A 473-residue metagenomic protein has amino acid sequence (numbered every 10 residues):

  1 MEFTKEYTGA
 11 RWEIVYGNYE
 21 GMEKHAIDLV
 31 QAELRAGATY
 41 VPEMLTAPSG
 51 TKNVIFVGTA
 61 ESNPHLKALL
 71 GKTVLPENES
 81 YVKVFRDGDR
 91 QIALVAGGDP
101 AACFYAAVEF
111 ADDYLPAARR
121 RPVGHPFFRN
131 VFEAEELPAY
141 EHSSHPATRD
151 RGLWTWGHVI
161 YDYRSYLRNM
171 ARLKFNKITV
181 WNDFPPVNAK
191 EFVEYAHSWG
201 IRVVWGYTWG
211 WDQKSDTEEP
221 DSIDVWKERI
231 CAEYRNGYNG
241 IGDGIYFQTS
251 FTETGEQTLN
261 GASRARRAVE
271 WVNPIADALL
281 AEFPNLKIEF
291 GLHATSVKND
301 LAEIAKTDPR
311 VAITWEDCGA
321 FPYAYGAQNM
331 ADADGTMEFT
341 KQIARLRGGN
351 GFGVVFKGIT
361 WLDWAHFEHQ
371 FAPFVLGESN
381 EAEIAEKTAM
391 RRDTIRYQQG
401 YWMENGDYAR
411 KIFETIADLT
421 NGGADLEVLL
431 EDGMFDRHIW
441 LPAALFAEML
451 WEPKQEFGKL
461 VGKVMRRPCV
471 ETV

Functional and structural regions predicted by a protein language model:
M1-R172: Solvent-exposed alpha-helical segments and adjacent loops that form catalytic or protein-interaction surfaces
N78-V84, R466-V473: Low-complexity, serine/threonine/proline-enriched polar segments
F127-E135, W154-G157, N176-T472: Catalytic-core regions of glycoside hydrolase
